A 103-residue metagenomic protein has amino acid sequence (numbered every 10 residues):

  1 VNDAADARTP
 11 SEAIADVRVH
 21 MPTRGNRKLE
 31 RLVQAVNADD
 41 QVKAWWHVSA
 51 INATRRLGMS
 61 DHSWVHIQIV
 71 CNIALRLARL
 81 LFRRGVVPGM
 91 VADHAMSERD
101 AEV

Functional and structural regions predicted by a protein language model:
N2-V103: Acidic/His-rich, divalent-metal-binding segments that scaffold phosphate/diphosphate chemistry
